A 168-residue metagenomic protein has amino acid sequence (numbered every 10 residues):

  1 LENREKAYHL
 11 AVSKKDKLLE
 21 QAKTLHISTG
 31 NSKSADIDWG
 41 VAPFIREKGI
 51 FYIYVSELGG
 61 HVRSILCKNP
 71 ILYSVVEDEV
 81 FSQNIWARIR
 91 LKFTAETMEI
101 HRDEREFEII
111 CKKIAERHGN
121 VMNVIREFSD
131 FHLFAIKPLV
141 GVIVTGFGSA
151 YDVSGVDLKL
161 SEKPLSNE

Functional and structural regions predicted by a protein language model:
L1-L66: An N-terminal domain-cap segment
E2-L10, K113, V121-E168: C-terminal edge-of-domain segments
Q21-A22, K68, R117, F128: Structured helix-beta-strand junction loops
T24, W39-P43, K92-T94, F131-A135 (+2 more regions): Conserved hydrophobic/aromatic beta-strand scaffold that supports enzyme active sites
S28, I45, Y54, S74-V76 (+3 more regions): Residues in well-ordered beta-strands of folded domains
T29-K33, E77, T145: Short acidic, glycine-rich loop/turn motifs
G30-N31, G40-V41, H61-V62, V80-N84 (+1 more regions): Catalytic micro-motifs at enzyme active sites that drive phosphoryl/nucleotidyl and oxygen chemistry
L58-R117, V140: Short, structured beta-strand-loop surface elements
